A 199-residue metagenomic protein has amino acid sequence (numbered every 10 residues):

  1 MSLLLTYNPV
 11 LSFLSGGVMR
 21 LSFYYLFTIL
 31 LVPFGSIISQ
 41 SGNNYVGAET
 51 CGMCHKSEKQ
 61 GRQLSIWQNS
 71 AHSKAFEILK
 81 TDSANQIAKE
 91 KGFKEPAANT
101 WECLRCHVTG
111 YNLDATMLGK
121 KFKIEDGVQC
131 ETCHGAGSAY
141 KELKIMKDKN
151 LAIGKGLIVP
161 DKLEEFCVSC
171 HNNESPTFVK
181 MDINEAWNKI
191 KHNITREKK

Functional and structural regions predicted by a protein language model:
S2-L4, G16-Y24: Positively charged n-region of N-terminal signal peptides that target proteins for export
Y25-G35: Bacterial N-terminal signal peptides
I38-D126, E131, S138-D161, K180-K199: Sequence context of c-type cytochrome heme-c attachment sites
E165: Cys/His-rich zinc-coordinating modules
